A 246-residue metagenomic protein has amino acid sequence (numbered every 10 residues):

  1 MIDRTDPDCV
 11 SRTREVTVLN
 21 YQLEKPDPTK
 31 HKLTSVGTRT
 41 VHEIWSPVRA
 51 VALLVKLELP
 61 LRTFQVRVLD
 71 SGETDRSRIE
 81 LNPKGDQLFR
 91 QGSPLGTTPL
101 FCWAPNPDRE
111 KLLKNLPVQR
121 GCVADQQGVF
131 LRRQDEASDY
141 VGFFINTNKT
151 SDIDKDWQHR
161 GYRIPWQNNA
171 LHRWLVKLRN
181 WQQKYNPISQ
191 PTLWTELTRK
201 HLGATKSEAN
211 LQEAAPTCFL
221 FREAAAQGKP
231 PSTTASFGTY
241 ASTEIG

Functional and structural regions predicted by a protein language model:
M1-G246: Extended accessory and catalytic-adjacent subdomains in large enzymes
